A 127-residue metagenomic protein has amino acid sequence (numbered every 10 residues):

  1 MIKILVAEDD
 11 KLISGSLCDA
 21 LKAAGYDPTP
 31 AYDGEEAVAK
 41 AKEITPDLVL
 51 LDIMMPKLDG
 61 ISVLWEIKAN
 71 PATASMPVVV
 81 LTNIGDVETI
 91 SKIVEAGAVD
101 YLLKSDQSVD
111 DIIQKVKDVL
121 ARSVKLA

Functional and structural regions predicted by a protein language model:
E8: Conserved acidic carboxylate
K11-T29: Two-component/phosphorelay signaling modules centered on CheY-like receiver
C18, P30-L48: Acidic, metal-coordinating helix/loop segments flanking the phosphotransfer/catalytic sites of two-component signaling
D33-E36, D59-W65: Acidic catalytic/metal-coordinating carboxylates
D52, T82: Active-site residues of response regulator receiver
M55: Receiver (REC) domain active-site loop signature in two-component systems and cognate sites in sensor histidine kinases
